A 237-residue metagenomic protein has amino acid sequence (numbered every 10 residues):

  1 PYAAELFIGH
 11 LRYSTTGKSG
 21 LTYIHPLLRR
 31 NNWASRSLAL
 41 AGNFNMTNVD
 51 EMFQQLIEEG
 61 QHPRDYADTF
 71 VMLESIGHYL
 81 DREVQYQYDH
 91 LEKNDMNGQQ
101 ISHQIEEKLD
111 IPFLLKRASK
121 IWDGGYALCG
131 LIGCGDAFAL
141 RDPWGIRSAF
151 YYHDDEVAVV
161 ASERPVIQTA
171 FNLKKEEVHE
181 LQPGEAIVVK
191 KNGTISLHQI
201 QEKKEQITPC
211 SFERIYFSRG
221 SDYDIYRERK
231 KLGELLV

Functional and structural regions predicted by a protein language model:
P1-Q182, V188-V237: Conserved short alpha-helical segments that host acidic/polar catalytic motifs at enzyme active sites
